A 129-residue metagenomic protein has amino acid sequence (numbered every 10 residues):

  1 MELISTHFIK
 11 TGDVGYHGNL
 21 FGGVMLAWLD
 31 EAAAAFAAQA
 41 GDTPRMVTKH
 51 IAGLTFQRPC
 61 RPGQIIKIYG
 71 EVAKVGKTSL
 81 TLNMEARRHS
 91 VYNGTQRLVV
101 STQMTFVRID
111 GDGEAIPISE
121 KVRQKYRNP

Functional and structural regions predicted by a protein language model:
M1-H50, V107-P129: Hot-dog-fold acyl-thioester-processing enzymes
T11-D13, I51-R58, R88-S90: Short, well-ordered turn and helix-capping elements at secondary-structure junctions
A34-Y69, A73-V75, S79-T81, R97-T102: Hydrophobic beta-strand-centered segment that forms part of the acyl-chain substrate-binding groove
R61-P62, A73-P129: HotDog/MaoC-like acyl-thioester-processing domains
